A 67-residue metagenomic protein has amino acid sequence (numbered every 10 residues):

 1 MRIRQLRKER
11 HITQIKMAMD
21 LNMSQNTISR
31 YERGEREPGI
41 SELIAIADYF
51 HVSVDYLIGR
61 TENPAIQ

Functional and structural regions predicted by a protein language model:
R2-D20, A45: Short basic helix-loop element that most often maps to the first helix and adjoining turn of HTH DNA-binding modules
E9, I58-Q67: Short, charged recognition helix plus adjacent turn of helix-turn-helix-like nucleic-acid-binding domains
T13, S24-T27, G39, S53: Short coil turns linking two alpha-helices in DNA-binding domains
N22, S41-Y56: DNA major-groove recognition helix of helix-turn-helix/homeodomain DNA-binding modules
S24, E35, T61-P64: The DNA-recognition helices of helix-turn-helix-type DNA-binding domains
E35-A45, I66: Short, basic-rich loop-to-helix N-cap that marks the start of a DNA-contacting helix
